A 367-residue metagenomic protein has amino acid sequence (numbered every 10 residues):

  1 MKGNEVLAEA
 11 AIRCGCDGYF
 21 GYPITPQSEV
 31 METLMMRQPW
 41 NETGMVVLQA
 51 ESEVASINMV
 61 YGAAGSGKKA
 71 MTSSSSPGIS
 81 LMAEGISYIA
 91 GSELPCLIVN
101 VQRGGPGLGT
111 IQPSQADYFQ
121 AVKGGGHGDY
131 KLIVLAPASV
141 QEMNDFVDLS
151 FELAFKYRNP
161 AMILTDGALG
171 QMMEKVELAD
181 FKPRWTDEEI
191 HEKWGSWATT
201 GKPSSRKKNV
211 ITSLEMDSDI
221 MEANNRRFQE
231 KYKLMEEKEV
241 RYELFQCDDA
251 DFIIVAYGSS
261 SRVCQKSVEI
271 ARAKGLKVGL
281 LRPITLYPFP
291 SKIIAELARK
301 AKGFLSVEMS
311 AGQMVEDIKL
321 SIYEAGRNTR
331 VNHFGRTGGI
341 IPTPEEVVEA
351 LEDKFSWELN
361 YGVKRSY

Functional and structural regions predicted by a protein language model:
M1-G124, K131, S139, T343-A350 (+2 more regions): Thiamine diphosphate
K2-V6, Q229-F252, Q265: Glycine-/acidic-rich phosphate or pyrophosphate-binding loops and their flanking alpha/beta elements
S74, L97-Q102, L135-P137, M162-D166 (+2 more regions): Short beta-strand segments
L132-E189, E346-Y367: Structural signature of the thiamine diphosphate
R158-L244: Conformationally flexible catalytic loops at phosphate/diphosphate-handling active centers
Y242-K277, L281, Y287-I293: Redox- and metal-dependent alpha/beta enzyme cores, enriched for Fe-S-associated oxidoreductases and cofactor-handling
M309-Y367: Peripheral docking tails and interdomain loops at the edges of cofactor- or intermediate-handling domains
